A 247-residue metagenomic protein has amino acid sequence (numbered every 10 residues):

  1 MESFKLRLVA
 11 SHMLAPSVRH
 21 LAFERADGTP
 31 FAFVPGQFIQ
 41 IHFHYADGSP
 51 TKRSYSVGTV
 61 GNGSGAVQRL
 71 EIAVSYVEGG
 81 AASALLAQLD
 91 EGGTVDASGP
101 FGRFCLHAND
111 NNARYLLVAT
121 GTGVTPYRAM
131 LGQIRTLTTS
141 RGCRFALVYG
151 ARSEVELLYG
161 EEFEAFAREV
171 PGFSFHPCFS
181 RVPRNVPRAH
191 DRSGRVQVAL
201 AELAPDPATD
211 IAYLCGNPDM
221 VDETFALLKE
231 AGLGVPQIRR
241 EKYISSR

Functional and structural regions predicted by a protein language model:
E2-E91, S180: Ferredoxin-reductase
E2-K5, F145-R247: Reductase modules of NAD(P)H-dependent flavoproteins
G36, G123, N217: Short, conserved phosphate/pyrophosphate- and ester-handling motifs at nucleotide-, phospho-/glycolipid
I39, V95-S98: Generic structural signal for buried aliphatic residues
H44-G48, G99-F104: Short, charged beta-turn/beta-strand-edge "cap" motif at the junction between a beta-strand and an adjacent loop
L89, N111, R128: Acidic/glycine-rich phosphate/pyrophosphate-binding loops and surrounding catalytic core that coordinate Mg2+
A108-A113, D206-T209: Short helix-loop-beta connector
R114-M130: A phosphate-binding catalytic loop at a beta-strand-loop-alpha-helix junction that coordinates phosphoryl groups
